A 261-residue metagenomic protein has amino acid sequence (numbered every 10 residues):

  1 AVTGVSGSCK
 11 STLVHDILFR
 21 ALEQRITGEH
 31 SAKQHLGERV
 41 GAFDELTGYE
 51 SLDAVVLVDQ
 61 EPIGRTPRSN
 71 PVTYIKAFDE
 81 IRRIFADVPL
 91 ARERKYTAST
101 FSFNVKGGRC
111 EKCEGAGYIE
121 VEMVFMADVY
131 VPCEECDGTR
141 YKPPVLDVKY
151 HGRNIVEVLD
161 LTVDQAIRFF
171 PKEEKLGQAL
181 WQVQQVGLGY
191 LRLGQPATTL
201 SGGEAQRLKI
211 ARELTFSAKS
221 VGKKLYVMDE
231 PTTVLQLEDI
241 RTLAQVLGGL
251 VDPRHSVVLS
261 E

Functional and structural regions predicted by a protein language model:
A1-E261: Conserved phosphate-binding elements of NTP-dependent enzyme cores
